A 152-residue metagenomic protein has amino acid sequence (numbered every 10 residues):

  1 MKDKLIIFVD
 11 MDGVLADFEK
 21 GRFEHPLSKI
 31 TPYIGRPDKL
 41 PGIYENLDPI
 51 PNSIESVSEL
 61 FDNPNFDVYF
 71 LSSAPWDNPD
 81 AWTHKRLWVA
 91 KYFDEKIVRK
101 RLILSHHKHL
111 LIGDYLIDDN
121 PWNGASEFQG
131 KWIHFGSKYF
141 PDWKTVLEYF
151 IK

Functional and structural regions predicted by a protein language model:
M1, D62-P64, K96-V98: Short, structurally constrained coil/turn elements that cap an alpha-helix or connect an alpha-helix to the following
M1-L47: Active-site neighborhood of HAD-like aspartate-dependent phosphohydrolases
D3-I6, F66-D67, I112-D114, G130: Short coil/turn segments at beta-strand junctions that form active-site/ligand-binding loops
Y44-P49, F93-K96: Short, flexible loop segments at the rims of nucleotide/cofactor-binding pockets, characterized by
D48, S53-T83, V89: Substrate-recognition element of Asp-dependent hydrolases with the DxDx(T/V) motif
W76-K152: C-terminal cap/substrate-recognition subdomain and adjoining C-terminal extension of metal-dependent phosphatase-like
